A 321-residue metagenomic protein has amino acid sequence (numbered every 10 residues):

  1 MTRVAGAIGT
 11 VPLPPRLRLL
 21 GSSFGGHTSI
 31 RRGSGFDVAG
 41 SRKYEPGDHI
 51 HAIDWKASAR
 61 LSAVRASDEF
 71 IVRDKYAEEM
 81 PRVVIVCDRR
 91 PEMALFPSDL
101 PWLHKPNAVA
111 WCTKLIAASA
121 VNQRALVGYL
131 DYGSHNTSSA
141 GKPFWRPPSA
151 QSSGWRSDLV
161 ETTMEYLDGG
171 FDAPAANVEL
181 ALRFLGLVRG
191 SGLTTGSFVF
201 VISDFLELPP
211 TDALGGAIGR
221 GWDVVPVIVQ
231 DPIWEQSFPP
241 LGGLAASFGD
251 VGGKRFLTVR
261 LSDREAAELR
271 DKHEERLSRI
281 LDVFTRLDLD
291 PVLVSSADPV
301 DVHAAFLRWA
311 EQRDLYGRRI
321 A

Functional and structural regions predicted by a protein language model:
M1-G33, K43-H51, A57-A66, V72-K114 (+1 more regions): Exposed, interaction-prone extracellular/peripheral surfaces
A39-G40: Short domain-edge segments at the starts or junctions of modular domains/repeats that frequently include the first
